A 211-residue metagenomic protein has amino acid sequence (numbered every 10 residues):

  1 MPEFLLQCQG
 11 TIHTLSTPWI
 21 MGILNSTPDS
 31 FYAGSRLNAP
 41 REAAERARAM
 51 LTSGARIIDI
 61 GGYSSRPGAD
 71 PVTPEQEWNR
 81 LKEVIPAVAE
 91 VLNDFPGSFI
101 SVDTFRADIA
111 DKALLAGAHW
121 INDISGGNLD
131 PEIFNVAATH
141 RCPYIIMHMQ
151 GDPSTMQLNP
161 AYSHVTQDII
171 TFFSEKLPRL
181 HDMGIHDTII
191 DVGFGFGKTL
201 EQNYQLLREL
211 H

Functional and structural regions predicted by a protein language model:
M1-T27, H181: N-terminal amphipathic alpha-helix/helix-capping segment at the start of soluble metabolic enzymes
S16-I20, A55-R56, D94-S98, G117-H119 (+2 more regions): Short, well-ordered coil/turn segments that N-cap beta-strands
L24, I100-D108, I124-G127, G193-F194: Glycine-rich beta-to-alpha transition loops that act as phosphate-gripper elements at the mouths of alpha/beta enzyme
L24, M50, G54, D103 (+2 more regions): Conserved, mostly hydrophobic/aromatic
P28, S65-G68, I109-K112, A116 (+1 more regions): Conserved anion-binding
S30-Y32, R56-V84, G193-T199: Glycine-rich, proline-tolerant flexible connector loops at the mouths of alpha/beta enzymes
F31-L51, Q76-K82, G126-P131, T166-F173 (+1 more regions): Glycine-rich anion/phosphate-binding loops
D70-V102, A107, D111, A138-M149 (+2 more regions): Alpha-helix-loop-beta-strand connector modules within alpha/beta enzyme cores
